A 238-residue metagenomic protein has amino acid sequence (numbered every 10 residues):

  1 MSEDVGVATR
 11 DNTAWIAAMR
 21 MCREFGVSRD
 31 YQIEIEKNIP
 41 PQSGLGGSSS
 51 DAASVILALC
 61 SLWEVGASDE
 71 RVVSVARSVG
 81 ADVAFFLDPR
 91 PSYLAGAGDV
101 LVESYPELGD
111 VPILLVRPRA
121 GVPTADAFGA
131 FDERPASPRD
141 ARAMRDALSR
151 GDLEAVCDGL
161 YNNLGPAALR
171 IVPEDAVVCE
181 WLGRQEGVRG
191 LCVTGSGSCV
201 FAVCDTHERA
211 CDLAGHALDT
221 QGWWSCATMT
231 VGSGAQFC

Functional and structural regions predicted by a protein language model:
M1, R189-T194: Short glycine-rich phosphate-binding loop at a beta-alpha junction
M1-Y31, K37-P40, C226-Q236: N-terminal beta-alpha supersecondary unit
R20, E24, A58-L62, S78: Active-site catalytic microenvironments for nucleophilic, acid-base chemistry
R29-I35, F85, V193: General beta-strand structural signal in soluble alpha/beta enzymes
S43-D69, F85-L87: DPxDG-like acidic metal-binding loop motif
V65-G190, V203-C238: ATP-dependent small-molecule kinase catalytic core of the GHMP/sugar-kinase superfamily and closely related
G197-V200: Conserved glycine-rich beta-strand-loop-beta hairpin in the small C-terminal domain of fold type I
